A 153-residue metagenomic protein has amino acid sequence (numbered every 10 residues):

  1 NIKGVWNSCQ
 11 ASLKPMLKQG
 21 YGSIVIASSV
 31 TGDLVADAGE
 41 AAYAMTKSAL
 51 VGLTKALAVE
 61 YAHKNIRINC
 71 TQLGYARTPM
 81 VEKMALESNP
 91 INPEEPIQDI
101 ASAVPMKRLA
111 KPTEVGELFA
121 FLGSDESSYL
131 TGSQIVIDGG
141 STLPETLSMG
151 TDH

Functional and structural regions predicted by a protein language model:
C9, T46, T54: Active-site helix of classical SDR
K14, V59-H63, S128: Alpha-helical segment proximal to the catalytic Tyr-Lys
S29: Residue(s) in the substrate-gating loop at a strand-loop-helix junction that position the organic substrate next
D33, L73-K83, E87: Short, flexible catalytic-loop segment of classical short-chain dehydrogenase/reductase
A36-A44, A56, M84: Active-site loop-to-helix junction immediately N-terminal to the catalytic Tyr of the SDR YXXXK motif in Rossmann-fold
I91-N92, V104-V115: A conserved structural motif in NAD(P)-dependent oxidoreductases
T131-H153: Short C-terminal tail/terminal secondary-structure segment of NAD(P)H-dependent dehydrogenase/reductase domains
